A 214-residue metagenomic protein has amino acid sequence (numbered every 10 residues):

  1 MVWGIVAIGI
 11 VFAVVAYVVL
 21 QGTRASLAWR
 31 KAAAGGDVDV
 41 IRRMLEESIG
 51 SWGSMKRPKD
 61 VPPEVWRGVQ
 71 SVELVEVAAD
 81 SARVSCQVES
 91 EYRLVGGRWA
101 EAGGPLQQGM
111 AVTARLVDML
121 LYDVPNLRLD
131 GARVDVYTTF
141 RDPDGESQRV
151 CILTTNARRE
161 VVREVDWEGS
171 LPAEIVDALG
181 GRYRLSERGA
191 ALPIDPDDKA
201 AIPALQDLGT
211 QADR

Functional and structural regions predicted by a protein language model:
M1-L27: N-terminal signal-anchor transmembrane alpha helix of single-pass membrane proteins, serving as the membrane-anchoring
F12, A16, V95-R98, D142-I152: Flexible coil/linker segments and helix-coil junctions enriched in charged and small residues
V19-A100: N-terminal topogenic membrane-targeting module
R43, E47, R115, M119 (+2 more regions): Charged/polar, solvent-exposed surface patches and flexible loops
A79-G103, V150-P172: Intrinsically disordered, low-complexity regulatory segments enriched in Ser/Thr/Pro and charged residues
L94-G97, D118-A132: Short, solvent-exposed secondary-structure capping/transition elements
E101-Y122: Short, non-transmembrane amphipathic alpha-helical segments
N126-R214: Polybasic, proline/glycine-rich intrinsically disordered low-complexity segments
